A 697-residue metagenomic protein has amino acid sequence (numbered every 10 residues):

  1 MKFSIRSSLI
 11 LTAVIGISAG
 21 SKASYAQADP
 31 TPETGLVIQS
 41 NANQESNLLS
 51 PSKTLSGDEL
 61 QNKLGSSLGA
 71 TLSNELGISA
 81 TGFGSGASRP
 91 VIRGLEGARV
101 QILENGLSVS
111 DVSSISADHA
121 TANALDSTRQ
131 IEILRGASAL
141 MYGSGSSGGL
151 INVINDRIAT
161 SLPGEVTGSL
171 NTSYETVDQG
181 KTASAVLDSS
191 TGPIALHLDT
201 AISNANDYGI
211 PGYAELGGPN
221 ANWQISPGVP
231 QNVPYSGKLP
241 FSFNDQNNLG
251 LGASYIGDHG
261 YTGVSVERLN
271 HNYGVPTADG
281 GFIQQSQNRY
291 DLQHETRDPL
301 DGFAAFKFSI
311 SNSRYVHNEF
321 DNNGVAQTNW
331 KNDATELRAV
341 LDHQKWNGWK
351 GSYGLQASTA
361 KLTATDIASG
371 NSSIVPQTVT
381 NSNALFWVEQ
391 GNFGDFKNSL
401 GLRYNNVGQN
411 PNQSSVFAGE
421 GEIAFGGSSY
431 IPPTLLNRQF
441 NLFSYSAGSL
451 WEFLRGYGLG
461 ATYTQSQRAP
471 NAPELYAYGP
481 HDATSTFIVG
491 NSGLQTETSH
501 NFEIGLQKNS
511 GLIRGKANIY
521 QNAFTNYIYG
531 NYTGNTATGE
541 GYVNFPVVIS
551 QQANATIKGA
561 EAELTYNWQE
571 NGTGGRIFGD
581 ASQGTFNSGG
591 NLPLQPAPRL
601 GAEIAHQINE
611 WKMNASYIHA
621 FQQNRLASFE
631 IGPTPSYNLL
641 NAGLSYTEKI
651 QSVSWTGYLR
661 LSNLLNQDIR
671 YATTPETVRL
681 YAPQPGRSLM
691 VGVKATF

Functional and structural regions predicted by a protein language model:
E33-G65, G69, R89, G97: N-terminal periplasmic "start-of-domain" segments of outer-membrane beta-barrel proteins
S108-A137: Short acidic/polar hinge/loop motifs at secondary-structure boundaries that mediate gating or recognition
D126-Q130, R135, L140-A221, N244-N247: Outer-membrane beta-barrel translocator/receptor signature
T176-N204, L216-N272, F282, S286-D298 (+4 more regions): Transmembrane beta-barrel wall of Gram-negative outer-membrane proteins
P211, R468, A523-N526, G530 (+1 more regions): C-terminal beta-signal and adjacent terminal beta-strands/loops of Gram-negative outer-membrane beta-barrel proteins
S242-Q246, H259-F306, S311-A334, D366 (+2 more regions): Flexible loop and strand-edge segments within Gram-negative outer membrane beta-barrel domains
G280-P299, W330, T378-T380, I431-E452 (+7 more regions): Outer-membrane beta-barrel signature, preferentially recognizing the C-terminal barrel domain of Gram-negative
G351, N392-N398, V407, R514-K516 (+5 more regions): Gram-negative outer-membrane beta-barrel transporters
